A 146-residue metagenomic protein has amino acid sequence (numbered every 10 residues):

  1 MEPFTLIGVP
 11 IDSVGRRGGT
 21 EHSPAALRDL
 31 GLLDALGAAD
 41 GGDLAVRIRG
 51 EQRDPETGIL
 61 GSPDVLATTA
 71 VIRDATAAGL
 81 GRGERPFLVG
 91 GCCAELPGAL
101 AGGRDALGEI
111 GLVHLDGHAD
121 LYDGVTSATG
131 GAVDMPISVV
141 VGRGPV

Functional and structural regions predicted by a protein language model:
E2-V146: Conserved alpha-helical scaffold segments that buttress catalytic/binding sites
